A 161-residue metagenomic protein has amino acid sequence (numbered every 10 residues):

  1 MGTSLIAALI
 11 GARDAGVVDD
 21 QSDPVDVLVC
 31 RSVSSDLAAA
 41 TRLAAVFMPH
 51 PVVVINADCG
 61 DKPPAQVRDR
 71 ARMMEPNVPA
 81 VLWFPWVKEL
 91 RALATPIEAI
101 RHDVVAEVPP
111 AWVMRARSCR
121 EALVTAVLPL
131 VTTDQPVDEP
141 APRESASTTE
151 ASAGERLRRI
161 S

Functional and structural regions predicted by a protein language model:
M1-D14: Glycine-rich phosphate-binding P-loop
A15-D23: Short acidic low-complexity segments
D23-A39, A57-P64: Conserved Switch II/interswitch segment of TRAFAC-class P-loop GTPases
C30-R31, A38, A57, P79 (+3 more regions): Accessory regions of macromolecular translocation/handling assemblies
T41-G60, P64-V78: Conserved C-terminal guanine-recognition region of P-loop GTPase G domains, centered on the G4
M73-D103: Beta-strand-loop-alpha "switch" segments that mediate conformational coupling across diverse proteins
P96-A116: C-terminal boundary of histidine-terminating zinc-finger modules
M114-S161: Actinobacteria-biased recognition of intrinsically disordered, low-complexity terminal regions
